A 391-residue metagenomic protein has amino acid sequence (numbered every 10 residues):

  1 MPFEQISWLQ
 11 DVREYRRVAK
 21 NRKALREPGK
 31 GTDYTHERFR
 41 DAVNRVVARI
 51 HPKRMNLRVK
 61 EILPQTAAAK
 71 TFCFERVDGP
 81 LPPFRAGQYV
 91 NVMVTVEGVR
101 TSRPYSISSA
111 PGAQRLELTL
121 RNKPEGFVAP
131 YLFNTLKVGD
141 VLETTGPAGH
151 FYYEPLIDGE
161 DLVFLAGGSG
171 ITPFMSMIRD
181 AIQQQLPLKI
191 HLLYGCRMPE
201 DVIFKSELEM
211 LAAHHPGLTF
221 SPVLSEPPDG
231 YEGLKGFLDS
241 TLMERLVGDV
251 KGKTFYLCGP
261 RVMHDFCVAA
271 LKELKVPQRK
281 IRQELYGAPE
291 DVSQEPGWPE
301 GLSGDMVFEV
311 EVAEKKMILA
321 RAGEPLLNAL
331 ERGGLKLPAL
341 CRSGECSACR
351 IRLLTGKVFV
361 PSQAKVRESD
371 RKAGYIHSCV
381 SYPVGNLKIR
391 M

Functional and structural regions predicted by a protein language model:
M1-H51, E273, Q278, E300 (+2 more regions): Iron-sulfur (Fe-S) cluster-binding modules
M1-R17, P130-V312: FNR/FR-type flavoprotein reductase catalytic core
A42-V141, T145, E160-D161, C196-M198 (+2 more regions): Ferredoxin-reductase
A86-Q88, G301-F308, E345-S347, P383: A short, compositionally biased
P173, E331, L335-S362, D370-G385: Local cysteine-cluster metal-coordination motifs and their immediate loop/turn environment, predominantly Fe-S cluster
I182-K189, G356-K365: Phosphate-handling active-site elements
G304-E345, L354: C-terminal accessory/binding modules appended to enzymatic or scaffolding proteins
